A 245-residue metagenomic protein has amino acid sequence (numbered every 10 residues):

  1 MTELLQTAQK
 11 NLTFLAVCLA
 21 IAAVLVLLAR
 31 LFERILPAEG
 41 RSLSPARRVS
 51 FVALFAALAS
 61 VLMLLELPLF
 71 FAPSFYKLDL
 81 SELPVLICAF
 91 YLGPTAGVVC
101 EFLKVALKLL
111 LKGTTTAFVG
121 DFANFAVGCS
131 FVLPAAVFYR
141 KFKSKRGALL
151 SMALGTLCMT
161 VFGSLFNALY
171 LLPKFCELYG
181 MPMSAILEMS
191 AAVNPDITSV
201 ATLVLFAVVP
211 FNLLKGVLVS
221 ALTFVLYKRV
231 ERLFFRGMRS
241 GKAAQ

Functional and structural regions predicted by a protein language model:
M1-Q245: Loop-helix junctions at membrane interfaces
